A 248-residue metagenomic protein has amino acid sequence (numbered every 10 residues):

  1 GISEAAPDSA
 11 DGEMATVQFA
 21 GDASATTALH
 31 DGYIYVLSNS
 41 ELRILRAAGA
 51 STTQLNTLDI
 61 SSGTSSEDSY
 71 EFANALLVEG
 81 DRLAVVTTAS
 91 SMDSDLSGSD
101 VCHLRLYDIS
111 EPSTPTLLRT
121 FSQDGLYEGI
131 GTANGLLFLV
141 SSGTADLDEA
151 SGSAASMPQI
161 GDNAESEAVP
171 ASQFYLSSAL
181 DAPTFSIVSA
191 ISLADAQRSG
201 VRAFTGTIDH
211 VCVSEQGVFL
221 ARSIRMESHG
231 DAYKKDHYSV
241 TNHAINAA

Functional and structural regions predicted by a protein language model:
G1-A248: Beta-sheet-rich non-transmembrane sensory/scaffold domains
